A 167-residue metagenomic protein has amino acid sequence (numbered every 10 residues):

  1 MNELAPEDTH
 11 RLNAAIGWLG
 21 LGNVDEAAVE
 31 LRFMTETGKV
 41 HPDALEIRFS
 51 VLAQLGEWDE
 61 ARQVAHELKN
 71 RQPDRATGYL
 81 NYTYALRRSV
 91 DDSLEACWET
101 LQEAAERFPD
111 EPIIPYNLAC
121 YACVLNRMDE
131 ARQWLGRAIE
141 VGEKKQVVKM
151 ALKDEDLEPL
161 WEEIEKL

Functional and structural regions predicted by a protein language model:
M1, E143-L167: Terminal, low-structured helical/coil segments at or just beyond the last alpha-helical repeat
E3, T37, R71, R107-F108 (+1 more regions): Structural marker of alpha-solenoid helical repeat scaffolds
L4-T37, D43, I47-Q54, R87: Alpha-helical segment of the N-proximal tetratricopeptide repeat
E46-G56, Q63-I113: Alpha-helical adaptor scaffolds
P73, C123-V124, M128-Q146: TPR/TPR-like (Sel1-like) alpha-helical repeat modules
